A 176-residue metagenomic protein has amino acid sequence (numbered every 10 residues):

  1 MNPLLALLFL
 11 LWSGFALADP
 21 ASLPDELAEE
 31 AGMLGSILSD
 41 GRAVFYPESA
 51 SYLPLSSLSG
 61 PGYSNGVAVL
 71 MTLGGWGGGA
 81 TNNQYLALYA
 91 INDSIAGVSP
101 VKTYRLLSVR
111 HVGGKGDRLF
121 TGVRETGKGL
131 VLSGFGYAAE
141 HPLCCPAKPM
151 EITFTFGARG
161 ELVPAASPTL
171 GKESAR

Functional and structural regions predicted by a protein language model:
M1-L4: Positively charged n-region of N-terminal signal peptides that target proteins for export
L11-F15: N-terminal signal peptide c-region/cleavage motif recognized by signal peptidases
L17-R176: Exposed acidic/polar residues on beta-strands and adjacent loops within beta-sheet cores, strongest in beta-propeller
